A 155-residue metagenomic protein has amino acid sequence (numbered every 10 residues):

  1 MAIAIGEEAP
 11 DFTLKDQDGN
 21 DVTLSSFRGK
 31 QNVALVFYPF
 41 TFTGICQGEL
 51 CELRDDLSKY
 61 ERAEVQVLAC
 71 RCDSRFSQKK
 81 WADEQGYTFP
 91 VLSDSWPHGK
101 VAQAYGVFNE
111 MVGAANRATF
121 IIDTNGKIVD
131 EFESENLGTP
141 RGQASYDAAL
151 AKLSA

Functional and structural regions predicted by a protein language model:
M1-A155: Chalcogenol-based redox active-site neighborhoods
